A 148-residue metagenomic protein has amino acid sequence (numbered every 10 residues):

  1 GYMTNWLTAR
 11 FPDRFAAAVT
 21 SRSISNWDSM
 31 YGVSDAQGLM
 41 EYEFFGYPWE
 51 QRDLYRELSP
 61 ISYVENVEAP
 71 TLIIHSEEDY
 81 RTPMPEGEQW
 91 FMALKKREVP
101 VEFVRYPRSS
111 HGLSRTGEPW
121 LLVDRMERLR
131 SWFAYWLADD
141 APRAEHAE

Functional and structural regions predicted by a protein language model:
G1-E148: Active-site-proximal cap/loop segments of hydrolase catalytic domains
